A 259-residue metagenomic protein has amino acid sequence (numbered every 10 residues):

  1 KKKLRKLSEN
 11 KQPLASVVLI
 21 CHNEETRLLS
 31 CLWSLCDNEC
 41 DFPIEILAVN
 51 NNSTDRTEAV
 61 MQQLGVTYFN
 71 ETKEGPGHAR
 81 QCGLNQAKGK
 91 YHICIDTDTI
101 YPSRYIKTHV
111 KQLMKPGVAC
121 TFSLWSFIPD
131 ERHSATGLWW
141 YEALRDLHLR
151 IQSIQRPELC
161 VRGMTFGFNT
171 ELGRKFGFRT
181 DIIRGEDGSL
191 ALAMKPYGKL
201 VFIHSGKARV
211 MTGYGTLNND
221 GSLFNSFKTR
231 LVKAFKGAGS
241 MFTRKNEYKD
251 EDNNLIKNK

Functional and structural regions predicted by a protein language model:
K1-S34: N-proximal low-complexity "stem/linker" segments adjacent to membrane-targeting elements
W33-P43: Short, acidic, metal-binding catalytic loop of nucleotide-sugar glycosyltransferases
S34, N50-E58, T99: A conserved acidic beta->alpha catalytic loop
E71-A87: Glycine-rich, basic loop-to-helix element that forms the pyrophosphate-binding segment of sugar-nucleotide handling
H92: Short aromatic/hydrophobic "clamp" motif used to bind/position activated sugar donors
R104-A135: Conserved donor NDP-sugar-binding/catalytic core segment of glycosyltransferases
S123-P129, G137-L159, G163: Short, flexible, basic/aromatic active-site loop/helix in glycosyltransferases
R184-L190: Acidic donor-binding loop at a coil-to-helix junction in glycosyltransferase catalytic cores that engages
